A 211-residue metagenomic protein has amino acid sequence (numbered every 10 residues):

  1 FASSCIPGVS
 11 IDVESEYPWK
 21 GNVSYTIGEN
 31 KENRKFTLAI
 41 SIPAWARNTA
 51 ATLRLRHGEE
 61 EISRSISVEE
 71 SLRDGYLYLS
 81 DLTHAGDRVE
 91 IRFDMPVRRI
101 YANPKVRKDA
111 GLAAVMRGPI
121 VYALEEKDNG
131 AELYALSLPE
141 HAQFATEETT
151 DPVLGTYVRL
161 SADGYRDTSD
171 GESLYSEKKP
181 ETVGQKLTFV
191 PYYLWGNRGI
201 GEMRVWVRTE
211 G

Functional and structural regions predicted by a protein language model:
F1-K20, T26-K31, E60-I66, L72 (+3 more regions): C-terminal beta-rich recognition modules with glycine/proline-rich loops and embedded aromatic residues
N33-H57: Beta-strand-rich binding/interaction modules
Y76-Y78: Short, surface-exposed beta-strand/beta-hairpin micro-motifs centered on an aromatic residue
